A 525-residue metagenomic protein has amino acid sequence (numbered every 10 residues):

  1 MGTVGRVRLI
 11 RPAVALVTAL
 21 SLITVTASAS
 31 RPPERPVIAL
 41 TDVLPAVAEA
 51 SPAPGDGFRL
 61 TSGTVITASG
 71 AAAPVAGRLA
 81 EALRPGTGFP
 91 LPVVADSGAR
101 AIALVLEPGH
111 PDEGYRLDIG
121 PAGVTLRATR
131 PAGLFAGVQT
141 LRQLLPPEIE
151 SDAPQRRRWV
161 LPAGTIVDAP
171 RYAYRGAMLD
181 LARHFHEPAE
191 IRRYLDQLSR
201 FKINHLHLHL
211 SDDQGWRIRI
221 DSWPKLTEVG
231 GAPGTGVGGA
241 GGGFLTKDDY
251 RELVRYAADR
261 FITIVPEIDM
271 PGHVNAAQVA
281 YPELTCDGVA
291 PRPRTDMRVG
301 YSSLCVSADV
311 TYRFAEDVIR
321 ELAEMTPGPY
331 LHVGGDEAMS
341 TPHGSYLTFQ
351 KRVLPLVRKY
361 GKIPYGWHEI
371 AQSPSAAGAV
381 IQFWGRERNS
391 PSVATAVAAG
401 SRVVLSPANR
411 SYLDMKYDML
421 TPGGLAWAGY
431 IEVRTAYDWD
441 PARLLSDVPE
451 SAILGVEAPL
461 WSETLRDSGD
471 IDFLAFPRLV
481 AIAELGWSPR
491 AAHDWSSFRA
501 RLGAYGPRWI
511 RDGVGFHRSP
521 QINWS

Functional and structural regions predicted by a protein language model:
T3, L9-R11, A15, A19-S21 (+4 more regions): Acidic, contiguous N-terminal accessory segments
I66, L83, R130, A177 (+6 more regions): Conserved, mostly hydrophobic/aromatic
G88, P374-A377, G385-S525: Flexible, acidic glycine-rich loops studded with aromatic residues
D112-G300, V310-Y312, R320-A323, P327-Y330: Feature activates predominantly on carbohydrate-active enzymes
R175-L179, L206-L208, I264-I268, L331-V333 (+4 more regions): Hydrophobic faces of well-ordered beta-strands that scaffold small-molecule active sites in alpha/beta enzyme cores
A182, S211-G215, D269-H273, D336-A338 (+4 more regions): Active-site beta-loop-alpha junctions enriched in small/polar residues
A277-V380, W384-S401: Active-site neighborhood of glycoside hydrolase catalytic domains
